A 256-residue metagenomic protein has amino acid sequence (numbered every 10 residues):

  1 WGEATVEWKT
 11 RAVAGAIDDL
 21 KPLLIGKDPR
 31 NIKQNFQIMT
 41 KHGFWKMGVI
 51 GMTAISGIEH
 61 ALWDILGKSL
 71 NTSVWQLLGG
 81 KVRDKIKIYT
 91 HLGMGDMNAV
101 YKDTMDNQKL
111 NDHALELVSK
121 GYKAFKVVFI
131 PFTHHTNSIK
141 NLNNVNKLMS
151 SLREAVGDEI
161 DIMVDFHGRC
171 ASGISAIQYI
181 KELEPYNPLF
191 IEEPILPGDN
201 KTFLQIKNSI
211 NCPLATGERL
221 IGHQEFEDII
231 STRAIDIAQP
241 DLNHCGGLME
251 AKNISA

Functional and structural regions predicted by a protein language model:
W1-L70: Metal- or metallocofactor-binding catalytic centers and their adjacent structured scaffolds across diverse enzyme
G2, V164, E192, G217 (+1 more regions): Active-site flanking residues adjacent to catalytic metal/cofactor-binding acidic residues
L20, I58, N71, F125 (+3 more regions): Conserved, mostly hydrophobic/aromatic
E59-A99: Glycine-rich, aromatic-flanked loop segments that form ligand/cofactor-binding clefts across common enzyme folds
D64, Q76, S150, L204 (+1 more regions): Active-site phosphate/pyrophosphate- and oxyanion-stabilizing loops and adjacent acidic/basic residues in soluble
K85-S209: Metal-dependent enolase-superfamily TIM-barrel catalytic cores that perform enediolate-based chemistry
G198-A256: Catalytic alpha/beta core domains of metabolic enzymes, predominantly
